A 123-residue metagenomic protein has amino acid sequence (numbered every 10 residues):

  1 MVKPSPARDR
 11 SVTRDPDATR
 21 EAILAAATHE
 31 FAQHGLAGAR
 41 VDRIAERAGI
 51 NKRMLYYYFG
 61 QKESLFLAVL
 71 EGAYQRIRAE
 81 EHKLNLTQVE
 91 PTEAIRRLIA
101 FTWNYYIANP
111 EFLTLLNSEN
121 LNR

Functional and structural regions predicted by a protein language model:
M1-A18, A25, H29: N-terminal intrinsically disordered/low-complexity leader segments
R20-E21, T28, A32, L67 (+3 more regions): Solvent-exposed, non-membrane alpha-helical residues enriched in polar/charged side chains
A22, E30-S64, A68: Helix-turn-helix
Q33-A37, Q88, N109: Short coil/turn segments at alpha/beta junctions that flank glycine-rich nucleotide-binding fingerprints
S64, H82-L84, E93, I99-F101 (+1 more regions): Active-site-adjacent scaffolding segments
V69-R97: Amphipathic alpha-helical linker/stalk segments
W103-R123: Short secondary-structure transition hinges
